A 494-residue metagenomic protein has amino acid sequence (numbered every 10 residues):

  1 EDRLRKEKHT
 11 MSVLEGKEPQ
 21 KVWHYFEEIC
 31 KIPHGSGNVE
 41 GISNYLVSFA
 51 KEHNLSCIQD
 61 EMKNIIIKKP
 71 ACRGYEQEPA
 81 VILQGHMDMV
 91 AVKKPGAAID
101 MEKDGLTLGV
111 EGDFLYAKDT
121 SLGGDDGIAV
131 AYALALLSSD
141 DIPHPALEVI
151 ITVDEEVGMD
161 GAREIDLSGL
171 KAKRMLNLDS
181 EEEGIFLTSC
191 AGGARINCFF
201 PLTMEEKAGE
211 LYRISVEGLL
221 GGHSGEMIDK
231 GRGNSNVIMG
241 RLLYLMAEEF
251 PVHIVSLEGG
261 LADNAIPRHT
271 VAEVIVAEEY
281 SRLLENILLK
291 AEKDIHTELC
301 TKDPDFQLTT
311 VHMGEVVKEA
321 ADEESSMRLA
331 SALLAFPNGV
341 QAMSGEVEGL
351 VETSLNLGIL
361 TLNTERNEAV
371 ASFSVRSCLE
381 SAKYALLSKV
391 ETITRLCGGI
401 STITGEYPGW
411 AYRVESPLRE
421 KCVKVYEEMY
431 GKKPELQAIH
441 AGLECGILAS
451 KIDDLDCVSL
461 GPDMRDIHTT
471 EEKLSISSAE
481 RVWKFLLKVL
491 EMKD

Functional and structural regions predicted by a protein language model:
L4, K8-F114: Acidic/His- and Gly-rich active-site-bordering loop/insert found across diverse amide/peptide-bond hydrolases
L14, P19-V22, G345, E352-N367 (+2 more regions): Zn-dependent metallopeptidase/amidohydrolase metal-coordination segment
E27-K31, A272-E273, Q307-E319, G358-L360 (+2 more regions): A short beta-alpha structural unit
Y75-V157, A162-K173, F199, A208-L211 (+3 more regions): Active-site metal-coordination/substrate-binding segment of hydrolases, especially metallo-dependent peptidases
P145-S235, L243, A247: Fold-level recognition of mixed alpha/beta catalytic cores in primary-metabolism enzymes, strongest
S168, R232-E249, A277-S281, M327-L334 (+3 more regions): His/Asp/Glu-rich mid-to-C-terminal helical/loop segments that flank catalytic regions of hydrolases
R282-H296, L386-T394: Short amphipathic alpha-helices in soluble, non-transmembrane regions that often serve as interface/regulatory elements
I287-E352, N356-L362, N367: Hard-cation-handling environments
